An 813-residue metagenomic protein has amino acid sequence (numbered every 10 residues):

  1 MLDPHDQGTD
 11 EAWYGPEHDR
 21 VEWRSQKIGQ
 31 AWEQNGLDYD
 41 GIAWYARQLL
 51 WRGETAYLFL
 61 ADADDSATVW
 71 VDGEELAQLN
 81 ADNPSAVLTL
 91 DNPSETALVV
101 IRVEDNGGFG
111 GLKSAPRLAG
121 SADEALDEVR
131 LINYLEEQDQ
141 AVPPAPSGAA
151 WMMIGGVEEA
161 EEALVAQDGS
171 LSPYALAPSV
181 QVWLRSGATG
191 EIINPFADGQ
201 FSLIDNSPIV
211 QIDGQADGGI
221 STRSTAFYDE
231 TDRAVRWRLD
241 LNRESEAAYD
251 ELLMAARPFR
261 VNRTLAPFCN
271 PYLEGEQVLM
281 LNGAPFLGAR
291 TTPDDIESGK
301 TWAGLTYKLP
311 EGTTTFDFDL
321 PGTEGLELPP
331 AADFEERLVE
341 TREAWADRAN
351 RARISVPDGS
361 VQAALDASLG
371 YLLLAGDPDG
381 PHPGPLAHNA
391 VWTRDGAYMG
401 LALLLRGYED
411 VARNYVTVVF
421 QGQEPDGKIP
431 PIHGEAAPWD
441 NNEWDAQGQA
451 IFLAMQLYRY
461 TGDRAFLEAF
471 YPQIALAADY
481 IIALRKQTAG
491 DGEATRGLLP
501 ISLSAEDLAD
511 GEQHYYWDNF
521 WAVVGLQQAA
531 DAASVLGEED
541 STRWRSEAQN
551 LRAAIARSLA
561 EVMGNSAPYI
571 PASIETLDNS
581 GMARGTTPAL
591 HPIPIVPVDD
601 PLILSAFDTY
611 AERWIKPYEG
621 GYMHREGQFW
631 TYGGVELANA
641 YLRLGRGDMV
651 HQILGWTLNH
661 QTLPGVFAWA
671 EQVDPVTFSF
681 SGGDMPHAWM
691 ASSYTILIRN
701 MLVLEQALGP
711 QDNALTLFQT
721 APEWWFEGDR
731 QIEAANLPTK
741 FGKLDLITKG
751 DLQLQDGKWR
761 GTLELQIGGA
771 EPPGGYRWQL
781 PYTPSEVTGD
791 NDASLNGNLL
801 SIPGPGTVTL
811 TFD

Functional and structural regions predicted by a protein language model:
M1-H5, D10, P430, K486-I501 (+5 more regions): Catalytic cores of carbohydrate-active enzymes
M1-I28, A349-V361: Predominantly extracellular/luminal regions of secreted and cell-surface proteins, especially disulfide-bonded
W23, L49-G73, V99-I101, W778: Aromatic-lined ligand-binding clefts that engage carbohydrates, nucleic acids, or primary amines
Y39-L50, A86, V210-Q211: Short beta-strands within extracellular/lumenal beta-sheet-rich domains
E75, L98, R102-V356, P710-D813: Terminal accessory carbohydrate-recognition/targeting modules of carbohydrate-active enzymes
D127-Q181, L372, V391, M399 (+4 more regions): C-terminal capping/lid segments that line or modulate ligand- or cofactor-binding pockets
P293-E297, E343-A469, S502-S504, H514 (+6 more regions): Substrate-binding groove/exosite segments of carbohydrate-active enzymes
T301-F334, P383-L386, I432-Q449, I482-A553: The feature captures the catalytic groove of carbohydrate-active enzymes
